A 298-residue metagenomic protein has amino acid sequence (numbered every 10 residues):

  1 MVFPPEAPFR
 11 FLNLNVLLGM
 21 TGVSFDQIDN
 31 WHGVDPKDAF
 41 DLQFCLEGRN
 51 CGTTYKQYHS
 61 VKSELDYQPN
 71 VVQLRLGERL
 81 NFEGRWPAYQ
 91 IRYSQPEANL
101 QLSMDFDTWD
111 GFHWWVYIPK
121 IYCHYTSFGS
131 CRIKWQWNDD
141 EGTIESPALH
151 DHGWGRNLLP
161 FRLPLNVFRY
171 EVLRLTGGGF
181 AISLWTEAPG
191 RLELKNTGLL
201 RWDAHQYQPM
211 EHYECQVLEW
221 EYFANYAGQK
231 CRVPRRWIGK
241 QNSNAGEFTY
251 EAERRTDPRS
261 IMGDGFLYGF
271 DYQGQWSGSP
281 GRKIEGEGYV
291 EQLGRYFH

Functional and structural regions predicted by a protein language model:
M1-H298: Structured soluble/peripheral alpha/beta segments that form catalytic or ligand/cofactor-binding pockets
